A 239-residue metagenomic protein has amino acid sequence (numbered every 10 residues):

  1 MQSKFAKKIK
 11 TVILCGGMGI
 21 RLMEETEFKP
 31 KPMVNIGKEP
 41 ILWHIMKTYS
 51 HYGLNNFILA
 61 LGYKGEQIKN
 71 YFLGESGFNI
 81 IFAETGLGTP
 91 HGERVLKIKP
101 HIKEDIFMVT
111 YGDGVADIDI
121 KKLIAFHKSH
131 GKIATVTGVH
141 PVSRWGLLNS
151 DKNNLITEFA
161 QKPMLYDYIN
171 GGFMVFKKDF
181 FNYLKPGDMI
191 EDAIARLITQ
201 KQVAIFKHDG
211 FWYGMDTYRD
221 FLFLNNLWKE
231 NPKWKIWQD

Functional and structural regions predicted by a protein language model:
M1-I13, R21, N35, E39-Y111 (+3 more regions): Conserved N-terminal catalytic core of the sugar/cofactor nucleotidyltransferase
S3-A6, E27, H101, K128 (+1 more regions): Short, flexible hinge/linker loops that cap or flank conserved catalytic cores
M18, K29, K64, P141 (+1 more regions): A generic "binding-loop/recognition-motif" signal
M33, L147-S150, I205: A structural signal for short hydrophobic beta-strand segments in well-ordered beta-sheet cores
L42, I68, I98, D113 (+4 more regions): Residue-level signal for inorganic ion chemistry
G62, A83-T85, T137, F206-H208 (+1 more regions): Conserved beta-strand termini and adjacent loop/short-helix elements that scaffold enzyme active sites in alpha/beta
Y63, T135-N149: Short beta-strand-to-loop element that shapes/binds the nucleotide-sugar donor at the catalytic cleft/hinge
F107-M108, V115, K121-K128, H140-S143 (+1 more regions): Catalytic-core segments of class I nucleotidyltransferases/pyrophosphorylases that form NMP-activated intermediates
